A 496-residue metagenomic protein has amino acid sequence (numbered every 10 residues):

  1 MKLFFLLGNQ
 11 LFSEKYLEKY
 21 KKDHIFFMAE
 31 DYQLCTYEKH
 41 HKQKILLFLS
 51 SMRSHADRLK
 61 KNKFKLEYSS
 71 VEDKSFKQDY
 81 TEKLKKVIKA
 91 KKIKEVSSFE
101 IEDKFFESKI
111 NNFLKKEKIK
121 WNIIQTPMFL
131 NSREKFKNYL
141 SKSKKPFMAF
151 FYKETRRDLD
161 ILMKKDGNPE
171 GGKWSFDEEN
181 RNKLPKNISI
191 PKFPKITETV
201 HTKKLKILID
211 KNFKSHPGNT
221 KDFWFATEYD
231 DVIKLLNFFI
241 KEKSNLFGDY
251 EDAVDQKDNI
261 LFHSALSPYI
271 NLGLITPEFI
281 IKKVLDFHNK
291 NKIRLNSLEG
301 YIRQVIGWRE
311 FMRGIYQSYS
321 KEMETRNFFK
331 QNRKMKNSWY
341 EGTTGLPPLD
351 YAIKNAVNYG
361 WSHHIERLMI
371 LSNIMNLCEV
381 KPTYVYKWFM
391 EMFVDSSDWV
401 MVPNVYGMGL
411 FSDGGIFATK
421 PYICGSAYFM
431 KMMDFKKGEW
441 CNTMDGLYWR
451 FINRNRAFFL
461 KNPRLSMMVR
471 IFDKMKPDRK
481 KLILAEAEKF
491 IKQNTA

Functional and structural regions predicted by a protein language model:
M1-V71: N-terminal beta-strand-loop-alpha-helix module at the start of alpha/beta ligand-binding or catalytic domains
F5-N9, A29-E30, S69-V71, S98-I101 (+3 more regions): Short His-Asn-centered micro-motif
E18, F27-Y32, S54-D57, K104-E107 (+7 more regions): Alpha-helical membrane-anchoring segments
Y68-K74, I124-M128, E251: Acidic carboxylate-rich catalytic motifs and surrounding loops in phosphoryl-/glycosyl-chemistry enzymes
K77-F225, Y406: Beta-rich, aromatic/charged-enriched effector core domains that present basic-aromatic interfaces for binding
L159-Y301, F451-R454, F459-A496: Glycine/tryptophan-enriched, flexible segments
A265-L266, I270, I275-T443: Active-site-proximal binding-pocket segments
D445-L447: Long, charge-rich alpha-helical interaction segments
